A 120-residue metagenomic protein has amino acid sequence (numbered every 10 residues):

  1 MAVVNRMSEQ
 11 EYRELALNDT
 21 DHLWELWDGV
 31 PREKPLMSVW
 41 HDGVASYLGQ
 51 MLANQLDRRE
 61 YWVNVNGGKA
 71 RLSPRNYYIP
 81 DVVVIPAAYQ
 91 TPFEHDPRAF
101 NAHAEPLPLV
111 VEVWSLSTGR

Functional and structural regions predicted by a protein language model:
M1-R120: Gly/Pro/Ser/Thr-rich low-complexity, intrinsically disordered segments predominantly at protein N-termini
